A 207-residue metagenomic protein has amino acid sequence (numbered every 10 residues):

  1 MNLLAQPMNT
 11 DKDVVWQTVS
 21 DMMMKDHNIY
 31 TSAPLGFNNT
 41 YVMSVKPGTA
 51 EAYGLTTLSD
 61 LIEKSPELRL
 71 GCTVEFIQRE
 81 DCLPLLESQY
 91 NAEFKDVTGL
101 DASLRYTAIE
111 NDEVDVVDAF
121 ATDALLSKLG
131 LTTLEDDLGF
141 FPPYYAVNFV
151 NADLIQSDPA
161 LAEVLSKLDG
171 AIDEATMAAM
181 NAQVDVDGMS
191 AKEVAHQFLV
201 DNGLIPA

Functional and structural regions predicted by a protein language model:
L4-S32, E113, L125-G139: Ligand-binding "clamshell"
D13-R69, G170-E174: A conserved helix-loop-strand patch within extracytoplasmic ligand-binding domains of the periplasmic binding
Y30, K46-E51, R69-F76, F94-K95 (+2 more regions): Second-shell loop/turn segments in exported
T40-E51, Y145-D158: A bilobed periplasmic-binding-protein/Venus flytrap-type ligand-binding module shared by bacterial periplasmic
S65-R69, L85, L104, A108-A119: Alpha-to-beta junction loops
P66-R69, E87-L100: A local structural motif
V74, K95-T107: Short helix-initiation/N-cap motifs at beta->coil->alpha
I77, E87-A92, A160-A207: An extracytoplasmic/periplasmic, membrane-proximal ligand-sensing/linker region
